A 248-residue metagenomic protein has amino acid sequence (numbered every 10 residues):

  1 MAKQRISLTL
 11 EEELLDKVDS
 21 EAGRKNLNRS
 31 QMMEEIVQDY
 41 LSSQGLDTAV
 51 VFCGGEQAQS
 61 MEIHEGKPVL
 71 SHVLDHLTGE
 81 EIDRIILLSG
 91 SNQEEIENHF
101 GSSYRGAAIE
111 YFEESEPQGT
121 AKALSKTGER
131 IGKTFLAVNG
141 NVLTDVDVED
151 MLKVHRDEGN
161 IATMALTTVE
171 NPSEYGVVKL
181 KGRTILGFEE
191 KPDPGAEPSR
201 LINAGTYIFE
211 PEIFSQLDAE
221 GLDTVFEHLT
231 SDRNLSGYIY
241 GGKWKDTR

Functional and structural regions predicted by a protein language model:
A2-R5, L15-D16, S20-K25, S30-Q57 (+5 more regions): Conserved N-terminal catalytic core of the sugar/cofactor nucleotidyltransferase
T9, V142-D145: A short, conserved beta-strand element in the Rossmann-like catalytic core that flanks the donor/metal-binding loop
L10, C53, S89, L166-T167: Short beta-strand/turn micro-motifs composed of small residues that flank or help shape donor/cofactor-binding pockets
L10, S91, V138, L180 (+1 more regions): A conserved hydrophobic position in a structured secondary element of the catalytic/binding core that shapes
R24, L136, L143, E149-R156 (+2 more regions): Catalytic-core segments of class I nucleotidyltransferases/pyrophosphorylases that form NMP-activated intermediates
G90, F112-E114, A165, Y238-G241: Conserved beta-strand termini and adjacent loop/short-helix elements that scaffold enzyme active sites in alpha/beta
E158-T168: A short, conserved acidic/glycine-rich loop-to-beta-strand motif that forms the donor nucleotide-sugar/metal
V177-L180, G237: A structural signal for short hydrophobic beta-strand segments in well-ordered beta-sheet cores
